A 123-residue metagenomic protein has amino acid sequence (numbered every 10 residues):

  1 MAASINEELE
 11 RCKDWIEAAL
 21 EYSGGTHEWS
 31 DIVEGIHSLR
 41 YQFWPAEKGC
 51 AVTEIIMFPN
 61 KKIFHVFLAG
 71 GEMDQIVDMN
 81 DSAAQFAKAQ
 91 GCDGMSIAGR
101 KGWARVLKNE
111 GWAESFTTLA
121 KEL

Functional and structural regions predicted by a protein language model:
M1-H27: Short amphipathic alpha-helix that is part of the acyltransferase structural core
L20-Q42: Active-site rim helix/loop that mediates acceptor-substrate recognition in acyltransferases
H37-D74: Conserved donor-binding loop and adjoining core beta-sheet/short helix segment in diverse acyl/aminoacyl transferases
Y41, N109-A113: Short glycine-aromatic motifs
P45-G49, A89-C92, A113-S115: Short glycine/proline-enriched coil/turn segments at helix->beta-strand junctions
K61-E110: Acyl-donor binding region in acyl/amide transferases
A98, A113-L123: Conserved catalytic-core motifs of GNAT/GCN5-like acyltransferases
